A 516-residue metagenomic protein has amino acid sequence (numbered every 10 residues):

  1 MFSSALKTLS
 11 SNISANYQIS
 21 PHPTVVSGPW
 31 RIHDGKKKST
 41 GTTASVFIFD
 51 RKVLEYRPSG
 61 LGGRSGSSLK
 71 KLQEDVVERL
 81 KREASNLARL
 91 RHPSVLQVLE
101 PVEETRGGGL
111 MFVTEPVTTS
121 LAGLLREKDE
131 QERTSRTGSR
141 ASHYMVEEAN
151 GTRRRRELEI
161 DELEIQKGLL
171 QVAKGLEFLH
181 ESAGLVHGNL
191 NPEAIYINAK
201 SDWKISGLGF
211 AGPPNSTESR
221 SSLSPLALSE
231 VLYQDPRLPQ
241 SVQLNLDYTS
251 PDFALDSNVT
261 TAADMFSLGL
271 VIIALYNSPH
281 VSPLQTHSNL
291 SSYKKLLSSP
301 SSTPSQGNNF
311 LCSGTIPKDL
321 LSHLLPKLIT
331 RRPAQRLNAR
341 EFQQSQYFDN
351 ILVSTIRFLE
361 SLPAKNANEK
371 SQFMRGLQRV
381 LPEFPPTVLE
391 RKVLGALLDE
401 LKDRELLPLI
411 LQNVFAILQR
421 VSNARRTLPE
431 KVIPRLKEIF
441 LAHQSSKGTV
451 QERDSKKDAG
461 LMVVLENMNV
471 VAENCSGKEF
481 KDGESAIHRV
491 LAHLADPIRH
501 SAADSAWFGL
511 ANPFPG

Functional and structural regions predicted by a protein language model:
M1-T24: Juxta-kinase regulatory segment immediately upstream of eukaryotic protein kinase catalytic domains
V26-N86: ATP-binding glycine-rich loop module of kinase domains
S85-P93: Structural motif at the C-terminus of the N-lobe alphaC helix and the adjacent alphaC-beta4 loop of the Hanks-type
Q97-L110: Short beta-strand micro-motifs within the conserved protein kinase catalytic domain, predominantly in the N-lobe
H180-N198, D202: Catalytic-loop of the protein kinase fold
S222-F253: Conserved activation segment of eukaryotic-like protein kinases, specifically the C-terminal portion of the activation
N258-C312: Conserved C-lobe activation region of Hanks-type protein kinase-like domains
